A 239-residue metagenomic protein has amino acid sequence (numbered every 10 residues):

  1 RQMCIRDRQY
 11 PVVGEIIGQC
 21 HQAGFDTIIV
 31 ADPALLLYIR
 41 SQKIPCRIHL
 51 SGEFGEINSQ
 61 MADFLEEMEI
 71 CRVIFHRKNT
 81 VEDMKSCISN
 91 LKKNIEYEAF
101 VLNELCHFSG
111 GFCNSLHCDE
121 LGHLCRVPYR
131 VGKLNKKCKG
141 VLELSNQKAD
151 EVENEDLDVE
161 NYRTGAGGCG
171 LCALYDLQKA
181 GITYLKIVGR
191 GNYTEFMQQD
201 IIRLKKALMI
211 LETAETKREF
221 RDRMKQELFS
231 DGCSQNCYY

Functional and structural regions predicted by a protein language model:
R1, E69-I70: As written
Q2, R6-F54, I74-Y239: Active-site pocket-lining/capping segments in soluble small-molecule metabolic enzymes
N58-Q60: Conserved nucleotide-cofactor-binding alpha/beta core module
